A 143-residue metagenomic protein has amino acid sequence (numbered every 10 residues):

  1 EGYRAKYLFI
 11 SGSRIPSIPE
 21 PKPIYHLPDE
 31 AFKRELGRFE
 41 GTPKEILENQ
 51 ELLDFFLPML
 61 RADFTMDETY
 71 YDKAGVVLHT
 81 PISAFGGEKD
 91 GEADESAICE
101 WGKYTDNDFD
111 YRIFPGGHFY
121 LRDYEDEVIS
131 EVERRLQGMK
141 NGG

Functional and structural regions predicted by a protein language model:
G2-R34: Flexible "cap/lid" loop of the alpha/beta hydrolase fold
P58-G75: Active-site nucleophile elbow and catalytic-triad environment of alpha/beta-hydrolase enzymes
V76-I82, T105-D108: Short, proline-enriched alpha-helix->beta-strand connector loops that line the catalytic pocket of alpha/beta-hydrolase
A84-G86: Short beta-strand/loop motif that positions the catalytic acidic residue of the alpha/beta-hydrolase fold
K89-A93, F119: Acidic catalytic loop of the alpha/beta-hydrolase fold
D94-K103: Short alpha-helix in the alpha/beta-hydrolase fold that links the catalytic acid
G116-D126: Catalytic histidine-centered segment of alpha/beta-hydrolase-like enzymes
